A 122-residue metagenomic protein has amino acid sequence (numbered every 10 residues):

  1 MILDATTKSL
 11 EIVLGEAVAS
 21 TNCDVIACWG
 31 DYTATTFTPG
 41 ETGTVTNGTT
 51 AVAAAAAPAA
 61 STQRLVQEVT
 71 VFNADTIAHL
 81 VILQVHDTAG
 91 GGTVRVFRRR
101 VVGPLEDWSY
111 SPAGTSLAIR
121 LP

Functional and structural regions predicted by a protein language model:
M1-P122: Surface-exposed, low-hydrophobicity beta-strand/loop segments enriched in small/polar/acidic residues
